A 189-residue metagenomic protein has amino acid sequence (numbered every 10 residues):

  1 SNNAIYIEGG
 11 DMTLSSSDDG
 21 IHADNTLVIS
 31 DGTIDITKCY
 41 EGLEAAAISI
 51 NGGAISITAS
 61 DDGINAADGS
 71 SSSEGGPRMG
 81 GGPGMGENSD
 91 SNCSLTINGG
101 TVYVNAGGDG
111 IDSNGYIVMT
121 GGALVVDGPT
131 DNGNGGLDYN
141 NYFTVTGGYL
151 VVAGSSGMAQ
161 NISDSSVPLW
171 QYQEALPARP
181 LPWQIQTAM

Functional and structural regions predicted by a protein language model:
S1-M189: A composition-driven surface/loop motif
